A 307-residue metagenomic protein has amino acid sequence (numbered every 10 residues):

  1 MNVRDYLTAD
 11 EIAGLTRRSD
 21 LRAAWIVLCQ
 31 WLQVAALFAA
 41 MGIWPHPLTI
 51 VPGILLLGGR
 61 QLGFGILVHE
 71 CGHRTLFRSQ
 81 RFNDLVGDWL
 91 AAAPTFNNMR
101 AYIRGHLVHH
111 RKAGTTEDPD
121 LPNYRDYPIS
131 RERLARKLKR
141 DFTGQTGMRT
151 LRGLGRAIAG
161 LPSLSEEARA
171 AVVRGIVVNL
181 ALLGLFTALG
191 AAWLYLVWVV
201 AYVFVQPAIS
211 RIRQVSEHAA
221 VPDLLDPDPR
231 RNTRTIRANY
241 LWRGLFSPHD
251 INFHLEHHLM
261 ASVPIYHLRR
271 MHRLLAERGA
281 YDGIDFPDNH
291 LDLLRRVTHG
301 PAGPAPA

Functional and structural regions predicted by a protein language model:
M1-G58, L67, A92-V197, I265-A307: Non-catalytic, topology-defining segments of multipass membrane proteins
L37, G72, L76-F77, L225 (+1 more regions): Active-site-flanking alpha-helical
G58-V68, R100, L138, Q145-T150 (+2 more regions): Transmembrane alpha-helical segments that form the membrane-embedded catalytic/substrate-channel core of multi-pass
F64-H73, Y102-G114, R213-A220, S247-V263: Histidine-centered catalytic micro-motifs
L67-V86, E117-Y124: Aspartate-rich (DDxxD/NDxxD/DxxxD) Mg2+/diphosphate-binding motifs and their adjoining helix-loop segments
D84, D88-W89, L224-I236: Membrane-cytosol interface motif
R231-D250: Cytosolic juxtamembrane regulatory segments of multi-pass membrane proteins
